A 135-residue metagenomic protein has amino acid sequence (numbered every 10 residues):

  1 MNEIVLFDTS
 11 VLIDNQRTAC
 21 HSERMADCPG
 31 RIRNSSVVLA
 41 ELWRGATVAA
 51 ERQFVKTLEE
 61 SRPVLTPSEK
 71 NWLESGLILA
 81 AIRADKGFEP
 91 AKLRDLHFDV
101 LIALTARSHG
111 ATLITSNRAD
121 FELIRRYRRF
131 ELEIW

Functional and structural regions predicted by a protein language model:
M1-R62: Short, well-structured N-terminal submotif of metal-dependent ribonuclease cores
N2-I4, A103, R107-W135: Acidic, PIN/NYN-like endoribonuclease modules and their adjacent C-terminal/linker elements
F7-D8, N34-S35, R94-L96, N117-R118 (+1 more regions): Histidine- and aromatic-rich ligand-binding microenvironments
V11-L12, V38, N71, I102 (+1 more regions): Alpha-helix capping/helix-boundary segments
T18-A19, G45, I78, I124-Y127: Residue-level signal for well-ordered alpha-helical positions
E41-L42, E74, L123: Phosphate- and divalent-cation-binding pockets in alpha/beta enzyme and binding domains that engage nucleotide-derived
A49-Q53, I82-R83, E131-I134: Short, hinge-like loop/turn segments at secondary-structure boundaries
V64-S116: Active-site neighborhoods of divalent-metal-dependent phosphate/nucleic-acid chemistry enzymes
